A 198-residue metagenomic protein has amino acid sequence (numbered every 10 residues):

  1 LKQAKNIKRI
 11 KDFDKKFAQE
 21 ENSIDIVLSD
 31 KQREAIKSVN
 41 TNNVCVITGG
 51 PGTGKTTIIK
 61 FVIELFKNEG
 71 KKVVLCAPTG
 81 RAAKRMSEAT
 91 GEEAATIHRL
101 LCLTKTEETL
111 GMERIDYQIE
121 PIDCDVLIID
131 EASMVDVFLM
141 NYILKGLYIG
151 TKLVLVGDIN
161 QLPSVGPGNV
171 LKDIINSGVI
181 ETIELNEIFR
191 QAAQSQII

Functional and structural regions predicted by a protein language model:
L1-I198: Conserved ATP-binding/catalytic motifs of P-loop helicase motor domains
